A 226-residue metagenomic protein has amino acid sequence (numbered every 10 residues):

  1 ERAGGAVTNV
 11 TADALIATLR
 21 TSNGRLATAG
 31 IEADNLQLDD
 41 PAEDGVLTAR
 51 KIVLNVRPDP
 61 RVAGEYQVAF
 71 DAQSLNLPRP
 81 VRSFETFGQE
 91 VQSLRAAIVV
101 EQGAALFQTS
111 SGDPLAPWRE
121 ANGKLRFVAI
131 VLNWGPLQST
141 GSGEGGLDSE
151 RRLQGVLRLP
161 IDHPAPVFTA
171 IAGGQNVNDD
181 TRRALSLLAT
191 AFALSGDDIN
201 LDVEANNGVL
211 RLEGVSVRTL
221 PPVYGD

Functional and structural regions predicted by a protein language model:
E1-N9, N35-L47, N76-G88, F127-G143 (+3 more regions): Flexible, membrane-facing loop/turn or short amphipathic-helix motifs that contact lipid bilayers or gate lipid-binding
E1-R79: Long, acidic/polar, low-complexity amphipathic helices and coiled-coil-like
A12-G24, A49-A63, R79-W118, A129 (+3 more regions): Extended lipid/amphipathic-ligand handling interfaces
L19-R25, A33-P41, V62-A69, L94-E101 (+4 more regions): A generic short-segment signal for beta-strand/edge and adjacent turn/coil regions
L115-E120, K124, I130-L132, D148-R151 (+1 more regions): Extended terminal
